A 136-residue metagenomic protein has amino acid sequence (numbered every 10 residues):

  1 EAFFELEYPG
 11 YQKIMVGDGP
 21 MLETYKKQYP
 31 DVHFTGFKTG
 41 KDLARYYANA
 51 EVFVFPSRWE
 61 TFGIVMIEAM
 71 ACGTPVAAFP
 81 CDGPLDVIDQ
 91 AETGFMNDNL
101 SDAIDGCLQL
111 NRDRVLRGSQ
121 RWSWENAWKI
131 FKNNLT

Functional and structural regions predicted by a protein language model:
E1-Q28: Conserved catalytic-core segment of nucleotide-activated headgroup transferases in glycan assembly
E23-K41: Nucleotide-activated donor-binding/catalytic signature segment of Leloir-type glycosyltransferases, i.e., the conserved
K38, R45-A50, F131: Short alpha-helical donor nucleotide-sugar binding micro-motif in glycosyltransferases
R58: Aromatic "clamp/platform" in nucleotide-sugar-dependent glycosyltransferases that forms part of the donor/acceptor
G63-M66, P84: Short glycine/serine-rich donor-binding loops of glycosyltransferases
P75-A78: Short hydrophobic beta-strand element within catalytic cores of glycosyltransferases and related nucleotide-activated
L108-T136: A charged, aromatic-enriched C-terminal amphipathic alpha-helix characteristic of glycosyltransferases across folds
